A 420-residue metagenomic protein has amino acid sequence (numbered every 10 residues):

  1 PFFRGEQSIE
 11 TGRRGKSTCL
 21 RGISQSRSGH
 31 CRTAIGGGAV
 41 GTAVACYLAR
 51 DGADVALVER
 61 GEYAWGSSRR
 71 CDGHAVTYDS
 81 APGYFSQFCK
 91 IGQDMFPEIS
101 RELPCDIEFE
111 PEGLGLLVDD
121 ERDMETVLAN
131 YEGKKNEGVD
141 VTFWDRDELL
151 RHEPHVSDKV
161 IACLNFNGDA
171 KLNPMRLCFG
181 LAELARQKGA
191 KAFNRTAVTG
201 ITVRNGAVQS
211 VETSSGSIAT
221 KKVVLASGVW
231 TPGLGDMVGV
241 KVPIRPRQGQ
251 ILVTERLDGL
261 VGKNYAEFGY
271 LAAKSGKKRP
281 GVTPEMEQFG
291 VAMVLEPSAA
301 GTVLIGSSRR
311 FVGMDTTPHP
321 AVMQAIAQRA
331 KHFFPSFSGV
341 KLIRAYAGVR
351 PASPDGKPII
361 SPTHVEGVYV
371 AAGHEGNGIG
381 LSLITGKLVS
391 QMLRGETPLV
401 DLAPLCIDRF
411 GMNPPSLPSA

Functional and structural regions predicted by a protein language model:
P1-G5, G12-C31, A43, D51 (+3 more regions): C-terminal lid/capping helical subdomain adjacent to the catalytic/cofactor pocket in oxidative enzymes
T33-I35, V211, I218-W230, L234 (+1 more regions): Short hydrophobic core segments
C46-R50, G73-V76, C105-F109, A207 (+2 more regions): Active-site substrate-recognition segment that forms the wall of the catalytic cavity or substrate channel
A49-R69: Glycine-rich FAD pyrophosphate-binding loop
D72, D169, R310-M314, R350-P351 (+1 more regions): Glycine-rich phosphate/pyrophosphate-binding beta-alpha loops
D72-H152, A292, A330: Dinucleotide-binding Rossmann-like beta1-alpha1 core, especially the glycine-rich loop that anchors the ADP
Q87-F88, D119-T126, L164-E183, F193 (+2 more regions): Short beta-strand to alpha-helix junction loop
L164-K222: Helical element adjacent to the flavin cofactor pocket in flavoenzyme catalytic cores
